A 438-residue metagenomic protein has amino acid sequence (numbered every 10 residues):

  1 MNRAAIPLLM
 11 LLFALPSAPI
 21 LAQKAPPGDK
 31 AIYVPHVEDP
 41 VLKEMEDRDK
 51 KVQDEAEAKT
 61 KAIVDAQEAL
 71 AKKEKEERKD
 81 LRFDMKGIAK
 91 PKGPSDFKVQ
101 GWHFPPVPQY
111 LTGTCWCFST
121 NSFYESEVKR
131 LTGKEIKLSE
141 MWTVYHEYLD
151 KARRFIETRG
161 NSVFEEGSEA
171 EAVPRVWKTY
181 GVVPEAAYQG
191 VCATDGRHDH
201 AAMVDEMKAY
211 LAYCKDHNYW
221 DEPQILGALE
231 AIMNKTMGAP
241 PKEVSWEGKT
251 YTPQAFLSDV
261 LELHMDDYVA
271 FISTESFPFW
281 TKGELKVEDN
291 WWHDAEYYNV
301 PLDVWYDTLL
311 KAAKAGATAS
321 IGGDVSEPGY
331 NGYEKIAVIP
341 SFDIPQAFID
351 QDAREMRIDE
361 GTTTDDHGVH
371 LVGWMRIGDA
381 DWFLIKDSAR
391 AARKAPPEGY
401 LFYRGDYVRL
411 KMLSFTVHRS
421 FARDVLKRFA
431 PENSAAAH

Functional and structural regions predicted by a protein language model:
M1-A4: Positively charged n-region of N-terminal signal peptides that target proteins for export
P7-P16: Bacterial N-terminal signal peptides
A18-A22: Sec/Tat signal peptide C-region and signal peptidase I cleavage site
K24-Y33, K43, P223-H438: Active-site signature of cysteine proteases
G28-P105: N-terminal regions that are enriched for targeting/export leaders and immediately downstream pro/stem segments
G101-G113, T158-E165, W291-N299, T308-L309 (+1 more regions): Second-shell loop/turn segments in exported
T112, W116-T132: Alpha-helical support elements that line or immediately flank enzyme active sites and cofactor-binding pockets
K137-G248: Papain-like cysteine protease catalytic cores
